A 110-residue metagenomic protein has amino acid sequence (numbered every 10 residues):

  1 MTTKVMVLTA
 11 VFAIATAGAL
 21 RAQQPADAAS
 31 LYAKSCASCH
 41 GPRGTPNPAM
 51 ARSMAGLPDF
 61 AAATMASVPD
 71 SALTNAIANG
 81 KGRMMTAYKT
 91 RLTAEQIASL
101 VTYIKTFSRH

Functional and structural regions predicted by a protein language model:
M1-L8: Bacterial N-terminal signal peptides that target proteins for export
I14-L31: Electrostatic cytochrome c docking/interface patches
A26-A37, V68-S71, R109-H110: Sequence context surrounding c-type heme c attachment/ligation sites in exported
D27, L31, A72, M84-A87 (+2 more regions): Extracytoplasmic/secreted proteins, especially bacterial periplasmic and envelope-associated proteins
Y32-P42, M85, L100, I104: The canonical Cys-X-X-Cys-His
G44-N75: Gly/Gly-Pro-rich "capping" loops immediately C-terminal to redox-active cysteine motifs in periplasmic/lumenal
T90-H110: C-terminal capping alpha-helices of c-type cytochrome domains
